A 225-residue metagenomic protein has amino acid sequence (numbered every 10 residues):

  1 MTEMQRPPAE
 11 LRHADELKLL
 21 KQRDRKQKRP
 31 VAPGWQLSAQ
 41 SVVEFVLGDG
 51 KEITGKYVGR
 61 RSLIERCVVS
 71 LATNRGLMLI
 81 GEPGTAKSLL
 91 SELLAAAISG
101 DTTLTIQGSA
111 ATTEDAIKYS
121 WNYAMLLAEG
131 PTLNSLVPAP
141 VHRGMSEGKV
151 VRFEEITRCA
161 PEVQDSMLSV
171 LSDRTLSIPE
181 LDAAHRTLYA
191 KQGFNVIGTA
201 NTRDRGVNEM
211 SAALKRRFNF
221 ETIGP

Functional and structural regions predicted by a protein language model:
T2-P225: AAA+ P-loop NTPase catalytic core and its hallmark functional loops
